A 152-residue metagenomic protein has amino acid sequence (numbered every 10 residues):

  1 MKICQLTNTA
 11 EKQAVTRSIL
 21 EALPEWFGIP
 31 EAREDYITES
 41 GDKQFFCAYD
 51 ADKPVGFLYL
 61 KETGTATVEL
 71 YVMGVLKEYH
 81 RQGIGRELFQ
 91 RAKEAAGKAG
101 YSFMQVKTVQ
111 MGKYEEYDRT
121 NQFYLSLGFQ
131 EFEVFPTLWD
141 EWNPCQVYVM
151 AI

Functional and structural regions predicted by a protein language model:
M1-E31: Short amphipathic alpha-helix that is part of the acyltransferase structural core
K43, N143-Y148: Short hydrophobic/aromatic beta-strand or adjacent loop that forms the aromatic wall/cage of a ligand/substrate-binding
C47, K53-K61, T67-G74: Conserved beta-strand in the GNAT
M73-R81, Q110-G112: A short, internal acetyl-CoA/4′-phosphopantetheine-binding micro-motif in the GNAT/acyltransferase core
R81-E94, Q122: Conserved acetyl-CoA-binding loop-helix of GNAT-fold acetyltransferases
R86, M111-V134: Conserved active-site alpha-helix within GNAT-family acetyltransferase domains
A96-E115: Conserved GNAT acetyl-CoA-binding A-motif
